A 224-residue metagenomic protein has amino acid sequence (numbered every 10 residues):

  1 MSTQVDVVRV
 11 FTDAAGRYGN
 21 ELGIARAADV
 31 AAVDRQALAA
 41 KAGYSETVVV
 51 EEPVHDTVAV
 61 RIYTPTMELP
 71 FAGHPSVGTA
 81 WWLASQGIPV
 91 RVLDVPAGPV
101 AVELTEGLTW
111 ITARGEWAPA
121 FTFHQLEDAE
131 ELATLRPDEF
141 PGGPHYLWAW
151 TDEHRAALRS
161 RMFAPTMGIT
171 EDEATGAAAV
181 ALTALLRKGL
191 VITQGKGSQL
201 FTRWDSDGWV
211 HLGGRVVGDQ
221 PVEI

Functional and structural regions predicted by a protein language model:
M1-I224: Active-site proximal loop and beta-alpha junction motif in alpha/beta enzyme cores
